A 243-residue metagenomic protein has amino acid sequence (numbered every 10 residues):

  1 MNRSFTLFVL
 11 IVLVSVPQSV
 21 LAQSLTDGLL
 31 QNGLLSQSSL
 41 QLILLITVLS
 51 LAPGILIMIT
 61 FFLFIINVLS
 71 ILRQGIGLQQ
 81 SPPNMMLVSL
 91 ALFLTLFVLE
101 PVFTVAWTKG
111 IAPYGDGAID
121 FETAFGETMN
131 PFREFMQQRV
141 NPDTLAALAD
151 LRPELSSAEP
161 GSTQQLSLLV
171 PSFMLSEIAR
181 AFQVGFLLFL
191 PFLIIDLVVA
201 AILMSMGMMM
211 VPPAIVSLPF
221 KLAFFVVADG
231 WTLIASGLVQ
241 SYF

Functional and structural regions predicted by a protein language model:
M1-Q23: N-terminal secretory/membrane targeting signals
V20-F243: Hydrophobic alpha-helical segments and their helix-loop boundaries in membrane and membrane-proximal proteins
